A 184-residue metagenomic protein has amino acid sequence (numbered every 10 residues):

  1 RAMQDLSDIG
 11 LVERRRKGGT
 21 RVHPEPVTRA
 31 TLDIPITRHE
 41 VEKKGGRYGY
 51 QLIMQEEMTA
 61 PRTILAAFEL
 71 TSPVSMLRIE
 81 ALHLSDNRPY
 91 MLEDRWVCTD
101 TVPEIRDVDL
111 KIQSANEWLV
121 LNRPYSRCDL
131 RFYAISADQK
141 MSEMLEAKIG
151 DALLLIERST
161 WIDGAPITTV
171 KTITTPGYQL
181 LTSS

Functional and structural regions predicted by a protein language model:
R1-H23: N-terminal helix-turn-helix
R21-I34: Short, cationic-aromatic polyanion-contact patches
P35, R47-S184: C-terminal all-alpha effector/ligand-binding and dimerization domain of prokaryotic HTH-type transcriptional repressors
R38: N-terminal glycine-rich dinucleotide-binding loop that anchors FAD/FMN and/or NAD(P) in oxidoreductases
K43: Extreme N-terminal segment that seeds HTH/winged-HTH DNA-binding domains in transcriptional regulators
